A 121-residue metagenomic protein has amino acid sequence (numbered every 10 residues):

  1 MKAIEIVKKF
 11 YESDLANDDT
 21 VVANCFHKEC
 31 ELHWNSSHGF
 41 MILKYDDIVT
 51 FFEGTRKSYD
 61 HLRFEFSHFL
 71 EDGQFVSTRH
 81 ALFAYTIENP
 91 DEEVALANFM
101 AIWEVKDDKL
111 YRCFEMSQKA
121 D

Functional and structural regions predicted by a protein language model:
K2, H33, G39, V49-D121: A beta-strand edge to alpha-helix "cap/lid" segment located at domain peripheries
E5-S13: Solvent-exposed, amphipathic alpha-helical segments
K9, N24-C25, F51: Generic alpha-helical secondary-structure signal
S13-D14, S58: Histidine kinase transmitter module recognition
A16-H33: Short, well-ordered alpha-helical segments enriched in acidic and aromatic residues
F26, H38-G39: Outer-membrane beta-barrel domain signature
F40-K44: Short beta-edge strand/loop motif at the mouth of beta-sheet-based domains
